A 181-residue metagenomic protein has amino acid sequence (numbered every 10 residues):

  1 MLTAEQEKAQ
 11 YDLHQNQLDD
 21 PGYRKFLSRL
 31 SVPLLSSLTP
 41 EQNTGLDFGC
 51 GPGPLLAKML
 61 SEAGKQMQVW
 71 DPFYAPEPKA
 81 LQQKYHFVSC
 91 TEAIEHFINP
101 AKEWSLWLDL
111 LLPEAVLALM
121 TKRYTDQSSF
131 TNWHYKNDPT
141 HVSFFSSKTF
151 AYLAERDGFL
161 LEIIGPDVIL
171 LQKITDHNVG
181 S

Functional and structural regions predicted by a protein language model:
M1-F87, W104, N137, I164-L170 (+1 more regions): Conserved N-terminal segment of class I S-adenosyl-L-methionine
T39-P40, I98, L112-P113: Short conserved AdoMet
Q66, V116, L160: Residue-level detector of anion-binding/catalytic polar loops
F87-P100: A short SAM/SAH-binding and catalytic strip from SAM-dependent methyltransferases
E103-V116: A short glycine-rich, Lys/Arg-flanked "PGG" loop and its adjoining helix->strand segment in the class I
M120-S143, K148-L153: Short, glycine-/aromatic-enriched active-site segment of Class I SAM-dependent methyltransferases
F145-I164, K173-D176: A SAM-dependent methyltransferase catalytic signature shared across enzymes that methylate proteins
